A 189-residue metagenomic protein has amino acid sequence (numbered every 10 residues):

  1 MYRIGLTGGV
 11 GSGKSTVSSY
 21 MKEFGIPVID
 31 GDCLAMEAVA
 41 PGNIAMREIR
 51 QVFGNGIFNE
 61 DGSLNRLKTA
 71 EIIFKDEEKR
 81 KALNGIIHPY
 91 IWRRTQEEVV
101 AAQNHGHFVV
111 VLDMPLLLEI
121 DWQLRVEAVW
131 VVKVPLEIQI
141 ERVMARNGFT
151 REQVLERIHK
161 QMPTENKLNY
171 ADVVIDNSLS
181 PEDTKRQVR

Functional and structural regions predicted by a protein language model:
M1-I26, G31-C33: Walker A (P-loop) phosphate-binding motif
G13, D32, L83, V111 (+3 more regions): Residue-level signal for inorganic ion chemistry
F24, M46, R50, L136-E141 (+2 more regions): An amphipathic alpha-helix signature
C33-F108: ATP-dependent small-molecule kinase phosphotransfer cores that center on conserved nucleotide phosphate-binding segments
C33-M36, P135-E137, H159, P181: Short, acidic/turn-prone active-site loops that include or flank metal/cofactor- and phosphate-binding residues
T95, L124-R125, A145, F149-R189: Small-molecule kinase domains that catalyze NTP-dependent phosphoryl transfer to phosphate-bearing small molecules
Q96-N104, F108-A145: ATP-dependent NMP and nucleoside kinases share a basic, alpha-helical "lid"
